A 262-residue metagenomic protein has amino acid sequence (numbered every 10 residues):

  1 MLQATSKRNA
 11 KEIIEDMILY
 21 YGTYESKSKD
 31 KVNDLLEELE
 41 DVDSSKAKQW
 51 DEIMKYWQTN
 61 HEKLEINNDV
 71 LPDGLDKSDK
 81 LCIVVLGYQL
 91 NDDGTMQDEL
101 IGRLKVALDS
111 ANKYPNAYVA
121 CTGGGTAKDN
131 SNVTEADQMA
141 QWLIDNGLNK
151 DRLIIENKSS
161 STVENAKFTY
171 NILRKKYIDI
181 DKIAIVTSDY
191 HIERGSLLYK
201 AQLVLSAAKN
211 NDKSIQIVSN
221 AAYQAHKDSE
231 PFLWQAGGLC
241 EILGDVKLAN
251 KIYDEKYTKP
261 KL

Functional and structural regions predicted by a protein language model:
M1-C82, Q89, K167-L262: Extended hydrophobic blocks
I83-Q89, C121-G124: Short loop/turn segments at strand-loop or loop-helix junctions that form parts of catalytic or ligand-binding pockets
Q89-M96, K128-D129, R152-I155: Surface-exposed cleft-lining segments at the edges of enzyme active sites
Q97-N116, T169: Histidine-anchored nucleotide/phosphate-binding helix
G102-S110, S131-L143, R194-L205: Short, solvent-exposed amphipathic alpha-helices that sit in or adjacent to ligand/effector-binding or catalytic
N112, N116-A127: Early exported N-terminus immediately downstream of N-terminal targeting peptides
Y118-A120, A140-K158, V204-A222: A non-catalytic structural micro-motif
N157-Y170: Short phosphate-binding loop-to-helix
